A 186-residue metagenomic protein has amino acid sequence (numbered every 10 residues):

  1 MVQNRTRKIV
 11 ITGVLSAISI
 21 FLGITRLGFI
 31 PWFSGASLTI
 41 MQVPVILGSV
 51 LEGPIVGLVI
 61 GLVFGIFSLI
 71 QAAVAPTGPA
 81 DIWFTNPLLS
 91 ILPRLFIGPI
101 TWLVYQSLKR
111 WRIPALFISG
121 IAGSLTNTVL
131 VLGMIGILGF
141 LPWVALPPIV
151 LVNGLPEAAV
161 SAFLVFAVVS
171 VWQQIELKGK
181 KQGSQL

Functional and structural regions predicted by a protein language model:
M1-L186: Loop-helix junctions at membrane interfaces
